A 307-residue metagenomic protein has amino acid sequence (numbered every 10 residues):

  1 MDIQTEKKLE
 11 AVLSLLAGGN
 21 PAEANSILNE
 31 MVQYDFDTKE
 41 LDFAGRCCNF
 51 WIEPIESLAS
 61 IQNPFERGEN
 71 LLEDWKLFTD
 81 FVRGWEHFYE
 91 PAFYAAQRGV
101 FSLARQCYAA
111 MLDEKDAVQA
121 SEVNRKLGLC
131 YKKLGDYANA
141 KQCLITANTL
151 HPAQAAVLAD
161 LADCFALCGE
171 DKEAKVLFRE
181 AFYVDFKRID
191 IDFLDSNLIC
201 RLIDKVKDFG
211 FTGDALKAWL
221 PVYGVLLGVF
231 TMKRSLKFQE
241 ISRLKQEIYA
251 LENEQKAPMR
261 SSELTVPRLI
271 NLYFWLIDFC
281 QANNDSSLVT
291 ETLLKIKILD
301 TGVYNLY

Functional and structural regions predicted by a protein language model:
Q4, A11, G45, L127 (+2 more regions): Structural register within alpha-helical repeat arrays
E6-E30, D74-V100, K126-Y131: Alpha-helical segment of the N-proximal tetratricopeptide repeat
E6-K7, E40, E122, L129 (+4 more regions): Start-of-helix register in tetratricopeptide repeats
L15, C48-N49, A95, Y131 (+2 more regions): Residue at a conserved register position within TPR or TPR-like alpha-solenoid repeats
A17-E23, E53-P54, G68, A92-Y108 (+2 more regions): Helix-turn-helix repeat elements of alpha-solenoid scaffolds
P21-S57, T149-V157, I298-L306: Short, charge-rich amphipathic alpha-helical segments embedded in non-transmembrane helical bundles/solenoids
F81, A95-R105, D113-D116, E173-Y307: Eukaryotic alpha-helical solenoid repeat scaffolds
